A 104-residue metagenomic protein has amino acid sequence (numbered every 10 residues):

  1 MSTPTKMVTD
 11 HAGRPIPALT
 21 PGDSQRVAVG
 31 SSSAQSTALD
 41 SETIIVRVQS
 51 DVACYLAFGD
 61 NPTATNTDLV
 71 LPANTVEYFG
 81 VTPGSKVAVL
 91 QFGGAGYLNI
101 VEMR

Functional and structural regions predicted by a protein language model:
M1-D23, V101-R104: Short, intrinsically disordered N-terminal pre-domain segments
P17-E42: Surface-exposed ligand/attachment interfaces on beta-rich extracellular proteins
V27, V48, L56, V87-V89 (+1 more regions): Hydrophobic beta-strand residues in large extracellular and virion-surface proteins
V29-A34, N66-P83: Short, solvent-exposed S/T- and G/P-enriched segments that are highly enriched in secreted/extracellular and lumenal
T43-Q49: Short hydrophobic/aromatic-rich beta-strand motifs
I44, G80-L98: Noncatalytic modules at the cell exterior or secretory-pathway interfaces, chiefly beta-strand-rich lectin/adhesion
Q49-T67: Short, surface-exposed beta-strand/strand-loop-strand elements in extracellular ectodomains
